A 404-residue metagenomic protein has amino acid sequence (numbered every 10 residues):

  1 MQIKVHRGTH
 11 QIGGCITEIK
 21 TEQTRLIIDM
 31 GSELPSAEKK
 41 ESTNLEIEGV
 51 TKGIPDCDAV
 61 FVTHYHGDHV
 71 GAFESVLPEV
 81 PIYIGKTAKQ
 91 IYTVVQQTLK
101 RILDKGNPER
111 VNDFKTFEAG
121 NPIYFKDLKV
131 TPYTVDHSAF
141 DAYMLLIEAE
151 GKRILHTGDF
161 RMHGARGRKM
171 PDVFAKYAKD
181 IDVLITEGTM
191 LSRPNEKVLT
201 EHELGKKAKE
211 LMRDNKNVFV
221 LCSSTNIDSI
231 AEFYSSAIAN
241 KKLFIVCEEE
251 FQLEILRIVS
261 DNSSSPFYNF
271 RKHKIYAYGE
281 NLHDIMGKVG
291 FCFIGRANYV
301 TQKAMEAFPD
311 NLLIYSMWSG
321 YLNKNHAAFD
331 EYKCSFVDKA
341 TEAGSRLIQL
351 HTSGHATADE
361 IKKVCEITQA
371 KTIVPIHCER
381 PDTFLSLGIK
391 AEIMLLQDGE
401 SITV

Functional and structural regions predicted by a protein language model:
Q2-F61, G67-D228, E232-S235, N262-P266: His/Asp/Glu-rich metal-coordinating catalytic cores of metallo-dependent phosphodiesterases/hydrolases acting on
Q11, S235, A239, K272-V404: C-terminal regulatory/interaction regions
I16, F73, V95, S229-Y234 (+4 more regions): A short acidic (Asp/Glu
D29, G85, T157, E187 (+7 more regions): Generic beta-strand/beta-sheet core signal
S36, K89-T93, R193, D228 (+3 more regions): Short, charged/polar "capping" segments at the starts of alpha-helices and the immediately preceding loops
V80-Q90, I185, L243-L253, I314-M317 (+1 more regions): Short internal beta-strands
P81-I84, L103-E109, K241-V246, L313 (+1 more regions): Short hydrophobic/aromatic-enriched beta-strand-loop microsegments
R193-Q302, E306-A307, I314, I376: Hard-cation-handling environments
